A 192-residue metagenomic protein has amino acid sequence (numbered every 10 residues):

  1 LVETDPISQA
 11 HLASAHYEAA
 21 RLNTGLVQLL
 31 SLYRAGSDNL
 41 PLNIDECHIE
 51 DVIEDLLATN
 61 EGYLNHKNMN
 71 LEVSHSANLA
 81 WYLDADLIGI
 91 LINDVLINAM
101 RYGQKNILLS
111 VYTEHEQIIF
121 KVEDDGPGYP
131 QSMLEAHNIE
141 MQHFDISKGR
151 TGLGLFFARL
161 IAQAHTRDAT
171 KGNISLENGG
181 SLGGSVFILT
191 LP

Functional and structural regions predicted by a protein language model:
Y17-L22: Short alpha-helical segment of the dimerization/phosphotransfer core of two-component systems
S37-L42, A80-L83: Conserved micro-motifs of the catalytic ATP-binding
D45-A58: A conserved beta-strand-to-alpha-helix junction within the catalytic ATP-binding
D45-C47, N70-L79: Conserved catalytic submotifs in the C-terminal HATPase_c
N106-E116: Short beta-strand/loop element within the Bergerat-fold HATPase_c
D124: Acidic ATP/Mg2+-coordinating residue in the GHKL
Y129-Q142: Short conserved segment of the HATPase_c
Q163-G180: Glycine-rich ATP-binding loops of the HATPase_c
